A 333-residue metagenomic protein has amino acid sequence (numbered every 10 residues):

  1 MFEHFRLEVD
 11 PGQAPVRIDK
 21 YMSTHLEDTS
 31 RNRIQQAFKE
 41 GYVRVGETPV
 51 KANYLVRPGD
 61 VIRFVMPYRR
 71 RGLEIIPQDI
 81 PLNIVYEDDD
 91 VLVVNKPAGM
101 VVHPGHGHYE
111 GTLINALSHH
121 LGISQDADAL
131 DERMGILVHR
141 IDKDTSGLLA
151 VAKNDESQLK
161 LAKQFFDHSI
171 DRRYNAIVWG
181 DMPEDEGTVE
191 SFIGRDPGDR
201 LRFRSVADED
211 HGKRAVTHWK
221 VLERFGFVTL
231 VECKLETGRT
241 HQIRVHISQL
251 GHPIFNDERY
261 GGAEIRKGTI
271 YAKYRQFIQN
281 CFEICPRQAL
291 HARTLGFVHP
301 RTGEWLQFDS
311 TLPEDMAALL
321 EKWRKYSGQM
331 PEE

Functional and structural regions predicted by a protein language model:
M1-E333: RNA pseudouridine synthases
